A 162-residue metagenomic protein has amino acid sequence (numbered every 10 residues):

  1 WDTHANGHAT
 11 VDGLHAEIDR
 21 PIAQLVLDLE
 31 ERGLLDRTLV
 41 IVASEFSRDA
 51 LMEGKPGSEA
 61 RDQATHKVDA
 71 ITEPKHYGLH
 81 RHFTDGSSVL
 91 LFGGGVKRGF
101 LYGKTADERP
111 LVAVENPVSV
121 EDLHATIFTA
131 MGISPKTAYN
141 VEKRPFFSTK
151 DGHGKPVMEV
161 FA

Functional and structural regions predicted by a protein language model:
W1-A162: Ligand-binding pockets and gating/stacking loops
